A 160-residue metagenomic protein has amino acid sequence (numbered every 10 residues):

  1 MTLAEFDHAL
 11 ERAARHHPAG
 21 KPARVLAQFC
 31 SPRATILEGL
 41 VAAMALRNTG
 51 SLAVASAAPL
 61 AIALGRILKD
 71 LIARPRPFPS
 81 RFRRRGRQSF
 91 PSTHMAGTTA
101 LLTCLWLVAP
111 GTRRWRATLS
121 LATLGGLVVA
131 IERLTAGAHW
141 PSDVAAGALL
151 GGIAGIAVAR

Functional and structural regions predicted by a protein language model:
M1, T35, G39-L40, P59-A63 (+2 more regions): Hydrophobic alpha-helical membrane-anchor/signal-helix detector
M1-L37, G65-R87: N-terminal transmembrane-helix/juxtamembrane module of multi-pass inner/ER membrane proteins
E11, A43, G65-A73, W106 (+2 more regions): Membrane-water interface at transmembrane helix exits
G20-A23, S51, W115-L119: Membrane-interface helix-boundary signature
S31, L46-R47, I72-A73, P110 (+1 more regions): Short helix-capping/hinge motifs at transmembrane helix termini and TM-loop junctions
L40-A61: Interfacial segments of alpha-helical transmembrane regions
A55-I72, A117-E132: Small-polar-interrupted transmembrane alpha-helices in polytopic inner-membrane proteins
S80-R160: Membrane-embedded catalytic cores of phosphoryl/pyrophosphoryl-handling enzymes
